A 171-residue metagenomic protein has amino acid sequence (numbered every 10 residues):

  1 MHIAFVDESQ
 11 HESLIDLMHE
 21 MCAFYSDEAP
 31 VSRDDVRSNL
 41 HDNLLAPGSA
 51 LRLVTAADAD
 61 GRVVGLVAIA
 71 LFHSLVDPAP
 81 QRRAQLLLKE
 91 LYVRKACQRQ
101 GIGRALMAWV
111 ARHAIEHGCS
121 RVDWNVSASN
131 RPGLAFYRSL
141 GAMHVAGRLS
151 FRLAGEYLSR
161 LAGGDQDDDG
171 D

Functional and structural regions predicted by a protein language model:
M1-D16: A short beta-loop-alpha structural element at the N-terminal edge of CoA-dependent acyl/N-acetyltransferase catalytic
I15, H19-D42: Conserved GNAT-fold acetyl-CoA-binding loop/helix
D42-V54: A short helix-loop-beta-strand connector motif used in the catalytic cores of GNAT acetyltransferases and, in some
T55, R62-L71, L87, Y92: Conserved beta-strand in the GNAT
V93, R99-R112, S139: Conserved acetyl-CoA-binding loop-helix of GNAT-fold acetyltransferases
I115-N125: Conserved GNAT acetyl-CoA-binding A-motif
C119, R138-G147: Conserved acetyl-CoA-binding loop of GNAT-fold acetyltransferases
D123-G133, V145, R152-E156: Conserved beta-strand-loop-alpha-helix junction that forms the acyl-donor binding cleft
